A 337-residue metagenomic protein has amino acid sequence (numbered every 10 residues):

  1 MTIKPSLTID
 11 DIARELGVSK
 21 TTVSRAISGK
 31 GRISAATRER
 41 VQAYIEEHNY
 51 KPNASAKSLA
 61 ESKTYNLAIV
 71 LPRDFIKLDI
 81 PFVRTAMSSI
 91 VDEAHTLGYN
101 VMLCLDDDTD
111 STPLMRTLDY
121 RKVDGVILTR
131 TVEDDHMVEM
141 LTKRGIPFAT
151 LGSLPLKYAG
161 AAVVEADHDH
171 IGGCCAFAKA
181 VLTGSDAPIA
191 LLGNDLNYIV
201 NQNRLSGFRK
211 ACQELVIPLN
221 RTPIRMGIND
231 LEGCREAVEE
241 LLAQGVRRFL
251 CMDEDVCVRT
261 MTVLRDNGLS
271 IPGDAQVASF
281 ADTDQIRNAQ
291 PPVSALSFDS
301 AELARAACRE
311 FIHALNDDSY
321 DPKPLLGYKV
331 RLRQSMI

Functional and structural regions predicted by a protein language model:
M1-Y65: N-terminal helix-turn-helix DNA-binding module of bacterial transcription factors
H48-L114: Amphipathic helical "hinge" segments at domain boundaries
A94-L105, R209-G233: Short beta-strand elements in bilobed, periplasmic/extracellular small-molecule ligand-binding domains
V123-T129, P188-G193, I224, Q244-D255 (+1 more regions): Periplasmic-binding protein-like
T129-C175, D255, A281-V293: Flexible loop/hinge segments that line or gate small-molecule binding clefts
V164-L191, R209-K210, D230-L241, C257 (+1 more regions): Hydrophobic alpha-helical segments within soluble ligand-binding/sensing domains
C175-L215, Y320-I337: An alpha-beta-alpha
R235-I337: Flexible loop/turn connectors
